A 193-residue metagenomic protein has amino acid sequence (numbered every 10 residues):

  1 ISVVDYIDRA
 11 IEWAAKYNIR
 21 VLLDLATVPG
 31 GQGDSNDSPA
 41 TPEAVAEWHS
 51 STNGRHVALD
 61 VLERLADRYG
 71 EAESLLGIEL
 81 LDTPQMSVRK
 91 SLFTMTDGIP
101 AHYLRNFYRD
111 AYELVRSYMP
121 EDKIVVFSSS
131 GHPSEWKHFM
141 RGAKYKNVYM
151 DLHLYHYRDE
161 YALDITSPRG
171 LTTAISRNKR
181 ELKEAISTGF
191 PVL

Functional and structural regions predicted by a protein language model:
I1-G77, F107-L114: An active-site-proximal structural segment forming one wall of the substrate-binding cleft that immediately precedes
D60, D67-G70, S74-G77, L81-L193: Extracellular glycoside hydrolase catalytic/binding regions
